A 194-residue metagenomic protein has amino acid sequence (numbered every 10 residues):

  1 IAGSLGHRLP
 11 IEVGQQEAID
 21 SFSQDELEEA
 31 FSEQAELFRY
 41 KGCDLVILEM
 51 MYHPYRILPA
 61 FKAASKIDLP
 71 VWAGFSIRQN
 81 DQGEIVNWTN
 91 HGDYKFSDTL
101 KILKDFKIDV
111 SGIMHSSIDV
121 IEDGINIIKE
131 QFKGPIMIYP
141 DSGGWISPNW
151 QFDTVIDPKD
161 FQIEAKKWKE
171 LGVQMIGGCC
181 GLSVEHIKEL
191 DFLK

Functional and structural regions predicted by a protein language model:
I1-K194: Domain-level signal for soluble alpha/beta catalytic cores
